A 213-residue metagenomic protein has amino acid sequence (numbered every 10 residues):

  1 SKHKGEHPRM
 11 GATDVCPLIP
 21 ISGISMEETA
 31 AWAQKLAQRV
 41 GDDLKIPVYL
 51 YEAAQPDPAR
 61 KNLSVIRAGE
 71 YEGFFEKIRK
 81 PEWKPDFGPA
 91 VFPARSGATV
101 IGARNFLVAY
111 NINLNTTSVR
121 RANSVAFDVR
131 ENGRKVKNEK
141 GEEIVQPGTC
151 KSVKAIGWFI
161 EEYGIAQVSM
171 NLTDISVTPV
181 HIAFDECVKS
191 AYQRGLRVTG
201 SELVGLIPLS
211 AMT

Functional and structural regions predicted by a protein language model:
S1-T213: Long, contiguous binding/interaction regions
